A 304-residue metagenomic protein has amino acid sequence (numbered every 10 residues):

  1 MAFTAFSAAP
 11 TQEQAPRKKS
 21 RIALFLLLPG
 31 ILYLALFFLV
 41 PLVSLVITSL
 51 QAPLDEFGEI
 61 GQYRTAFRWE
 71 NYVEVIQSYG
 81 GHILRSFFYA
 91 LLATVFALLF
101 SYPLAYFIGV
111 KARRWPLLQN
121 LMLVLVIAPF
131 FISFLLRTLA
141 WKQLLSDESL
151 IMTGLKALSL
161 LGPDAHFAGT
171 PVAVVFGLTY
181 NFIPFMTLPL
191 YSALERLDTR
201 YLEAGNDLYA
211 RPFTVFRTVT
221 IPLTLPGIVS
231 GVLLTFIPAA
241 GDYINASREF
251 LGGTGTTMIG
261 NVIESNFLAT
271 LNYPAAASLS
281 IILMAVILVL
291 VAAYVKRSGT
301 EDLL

Functional and structural regions predicted by a protein language model:
M1-T48, F107, Q119-V126: N-terminal signal-anchor/first transmembrane alpha helix
F3-F6, P10, P16-A23, W69-S78 (+1 more regions): Interhelical loop and adjacent transmembrane-helix boundary motif in polytopic membrane transport permeases
P29-L32, F38, Y180-A193, L197-T199 (+1 more regions): Transmembrane alpha-helices
L36, G80, L84, F88-F100 (+7 more regions): Hydrophobic alpha-helical transmembrane segments of multipass integral membrane proteins, especially permease/channel
F38-Y79, L144-S149, F250-T254, L304: Short membrane-interfacial helix/loop motifs at transmembrane-helix boundaries
L92-V126, A292-K296: Transmembrane-helix boundary motif in ABC transporter permease subunits
T138-T179, F213, A246-G255: Membrane-interfacial helix termini and adjacent extracytoplasmic/periplasmic loops of multi-pass transporters
K296-L304: Short cytosolic juxtamembrane segments of multi-pass membrane proteins
